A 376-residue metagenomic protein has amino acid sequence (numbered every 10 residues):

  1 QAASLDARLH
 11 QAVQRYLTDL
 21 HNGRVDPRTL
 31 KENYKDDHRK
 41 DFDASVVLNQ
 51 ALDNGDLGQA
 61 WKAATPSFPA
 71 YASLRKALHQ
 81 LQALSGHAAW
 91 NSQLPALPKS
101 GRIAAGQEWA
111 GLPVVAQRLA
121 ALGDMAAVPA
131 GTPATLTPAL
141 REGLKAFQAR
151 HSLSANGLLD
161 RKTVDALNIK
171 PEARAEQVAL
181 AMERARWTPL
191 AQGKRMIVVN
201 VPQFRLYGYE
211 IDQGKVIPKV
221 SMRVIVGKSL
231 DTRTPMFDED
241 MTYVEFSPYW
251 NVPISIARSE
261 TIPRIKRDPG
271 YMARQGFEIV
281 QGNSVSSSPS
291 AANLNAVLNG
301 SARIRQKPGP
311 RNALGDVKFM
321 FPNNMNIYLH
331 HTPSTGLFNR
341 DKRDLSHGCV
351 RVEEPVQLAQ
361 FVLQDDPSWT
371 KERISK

Functional and structural regions predicted by a protein language model:
S4-N22: Short, hydrophobic/amphipathic alpha-helical patches that form generic packing surfaces within helical domains
Q11-R15, Y34, H38-F42, N49-K376: Well-ordered beta-sheet/strand-loop patches within structured domains
